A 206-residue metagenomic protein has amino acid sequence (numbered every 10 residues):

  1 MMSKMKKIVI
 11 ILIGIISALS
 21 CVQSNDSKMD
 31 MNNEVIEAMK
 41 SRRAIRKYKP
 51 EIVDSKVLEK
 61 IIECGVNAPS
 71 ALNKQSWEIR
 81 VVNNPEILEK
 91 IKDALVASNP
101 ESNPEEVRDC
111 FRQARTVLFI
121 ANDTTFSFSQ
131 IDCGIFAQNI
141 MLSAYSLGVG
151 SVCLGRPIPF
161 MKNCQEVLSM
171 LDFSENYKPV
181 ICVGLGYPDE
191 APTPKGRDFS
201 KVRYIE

Functional and structural regions predicted by a protein language model:
M1-M2, N67: Bimodal feature
M2-V9: Bacterial N-terminal signal peptides that target proteins for export
I11-E206: Acidic, surface-exposed loops and disordered segments
